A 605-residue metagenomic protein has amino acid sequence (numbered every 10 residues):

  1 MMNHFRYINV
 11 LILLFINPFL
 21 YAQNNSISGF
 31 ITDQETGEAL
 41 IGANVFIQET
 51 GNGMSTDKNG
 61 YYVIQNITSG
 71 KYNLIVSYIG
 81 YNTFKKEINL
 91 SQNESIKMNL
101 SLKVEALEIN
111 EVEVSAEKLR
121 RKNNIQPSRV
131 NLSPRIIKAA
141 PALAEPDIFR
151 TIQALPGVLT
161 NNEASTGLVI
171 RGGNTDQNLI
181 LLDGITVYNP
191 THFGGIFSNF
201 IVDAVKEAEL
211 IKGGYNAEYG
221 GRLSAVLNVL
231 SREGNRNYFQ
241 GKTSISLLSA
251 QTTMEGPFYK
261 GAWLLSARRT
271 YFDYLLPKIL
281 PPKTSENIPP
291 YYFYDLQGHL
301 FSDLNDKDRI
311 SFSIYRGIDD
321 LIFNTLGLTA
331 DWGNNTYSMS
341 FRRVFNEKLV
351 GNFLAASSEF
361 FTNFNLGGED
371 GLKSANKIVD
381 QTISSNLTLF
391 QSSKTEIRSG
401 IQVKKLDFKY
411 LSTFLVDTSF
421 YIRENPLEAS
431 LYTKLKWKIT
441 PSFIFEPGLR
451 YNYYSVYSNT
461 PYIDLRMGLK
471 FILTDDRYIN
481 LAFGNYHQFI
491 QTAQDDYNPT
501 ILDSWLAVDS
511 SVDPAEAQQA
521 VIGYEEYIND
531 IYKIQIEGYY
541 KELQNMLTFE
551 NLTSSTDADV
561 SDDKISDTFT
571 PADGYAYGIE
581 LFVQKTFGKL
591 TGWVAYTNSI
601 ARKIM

Functional and structural regions predicted by a protein language model:
Y21-S115, N123: Periplasm-facing N-terminal accessory domains of Gram-negative outer-membrane beta-barrel systems
Q92, K97, S115, R120-Y215 (+4 more regions): Periplasmic N-terminal accessory/gating domains of Gram-negative outer-membrane beta-barrel systems
A116, G241-I245, L265-Y271, F312-R316 (+7 more regions): Transmembrane beta-barrel strands of outer-membrane/channel proteins
G195-S198, K206-N216, A225-G256, A262-R269 (+3 more regions): Short strand-turn segments of transmembrane beta-barrel domains in outer membranes, especially the first one or two
Y238-Q240, P281-E286, I322-L328, T336-S340 (+9 more regions): Extracellular loop and loop/strand-boundary signature of outer-membrane beta-barrel proteins
S246-R269, K283-D320, T329-S357, S385 (+1 more regions): Transmembrane beta-barrel wall of Gram-negative outer-membrane proteins
F361, D407, S412, Y457 (+2 more regions): Surface-exposed extracellular loop regions of Gram-negative outer-membrane beta-barrel proteins, predominantly
Y540-E542, D563-M605: Gram-negative outer-membrane beta-barrel transporters
